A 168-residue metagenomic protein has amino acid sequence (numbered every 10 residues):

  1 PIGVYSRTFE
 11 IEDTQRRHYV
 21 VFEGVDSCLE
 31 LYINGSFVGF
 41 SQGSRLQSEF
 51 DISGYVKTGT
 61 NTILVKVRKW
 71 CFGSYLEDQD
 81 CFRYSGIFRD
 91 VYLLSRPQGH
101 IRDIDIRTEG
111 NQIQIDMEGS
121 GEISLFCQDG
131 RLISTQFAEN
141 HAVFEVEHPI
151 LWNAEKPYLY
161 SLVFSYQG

Functional and structural regions predicted by a protein language model:
P1-H100, S120, R131: Accessory beta-strand-rich segments of carbohydrate-active enzymes
Q15-Y19, T108-D116: Short coil/turn motif common to extracellular beta-sandwich-like domains
R16, V56-T60, E145-S161: Short glycine/proline/serine/threonine-rich loop/turn segments at secondary-structure transition edges
L31-I33, N111-F137, A142-E145, L162-F164: Beta-strand-rich binding/interaction modules
G39-Q42, Q136, Y166: Short hydrophobic alpha-helix segments
Q47-G54, E139-P149: Exposed aromatic-hydrophobic patches
L64-K66, S161-S165: Extracellular recognition modules
R102-T108: Short beta-strand segments of immunoglobulin-like
